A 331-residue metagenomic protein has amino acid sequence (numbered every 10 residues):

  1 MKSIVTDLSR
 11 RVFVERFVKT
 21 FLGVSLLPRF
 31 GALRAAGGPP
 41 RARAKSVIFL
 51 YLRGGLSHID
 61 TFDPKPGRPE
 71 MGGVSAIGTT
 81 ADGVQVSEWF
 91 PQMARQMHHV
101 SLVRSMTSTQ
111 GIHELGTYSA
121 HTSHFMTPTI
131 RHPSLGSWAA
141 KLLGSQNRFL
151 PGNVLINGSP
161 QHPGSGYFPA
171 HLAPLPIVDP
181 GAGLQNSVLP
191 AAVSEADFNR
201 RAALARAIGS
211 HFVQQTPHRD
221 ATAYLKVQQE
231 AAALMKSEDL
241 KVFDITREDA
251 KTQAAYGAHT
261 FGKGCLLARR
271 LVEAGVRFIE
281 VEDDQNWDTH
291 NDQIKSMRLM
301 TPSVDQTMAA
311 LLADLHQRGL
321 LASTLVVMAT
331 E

Functional and structural regions predicted by a protein language model:
M1-T330: Ligand-binding pockets and gating/stacking loops
